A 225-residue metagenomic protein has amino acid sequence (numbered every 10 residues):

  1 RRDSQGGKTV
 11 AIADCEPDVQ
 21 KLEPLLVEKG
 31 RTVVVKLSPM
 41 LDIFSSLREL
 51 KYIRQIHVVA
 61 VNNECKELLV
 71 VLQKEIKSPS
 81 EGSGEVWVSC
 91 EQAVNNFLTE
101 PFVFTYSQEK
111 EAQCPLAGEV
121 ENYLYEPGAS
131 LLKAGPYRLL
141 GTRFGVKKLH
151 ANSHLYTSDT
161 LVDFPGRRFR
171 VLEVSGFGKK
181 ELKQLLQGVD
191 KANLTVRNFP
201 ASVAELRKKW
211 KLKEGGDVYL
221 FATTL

Functional and structural regions predicted by a protein language model:
R1-L225: SAM-dependent transferase fold signal centered on methyltransferase-like domains, encompassing both Class I
